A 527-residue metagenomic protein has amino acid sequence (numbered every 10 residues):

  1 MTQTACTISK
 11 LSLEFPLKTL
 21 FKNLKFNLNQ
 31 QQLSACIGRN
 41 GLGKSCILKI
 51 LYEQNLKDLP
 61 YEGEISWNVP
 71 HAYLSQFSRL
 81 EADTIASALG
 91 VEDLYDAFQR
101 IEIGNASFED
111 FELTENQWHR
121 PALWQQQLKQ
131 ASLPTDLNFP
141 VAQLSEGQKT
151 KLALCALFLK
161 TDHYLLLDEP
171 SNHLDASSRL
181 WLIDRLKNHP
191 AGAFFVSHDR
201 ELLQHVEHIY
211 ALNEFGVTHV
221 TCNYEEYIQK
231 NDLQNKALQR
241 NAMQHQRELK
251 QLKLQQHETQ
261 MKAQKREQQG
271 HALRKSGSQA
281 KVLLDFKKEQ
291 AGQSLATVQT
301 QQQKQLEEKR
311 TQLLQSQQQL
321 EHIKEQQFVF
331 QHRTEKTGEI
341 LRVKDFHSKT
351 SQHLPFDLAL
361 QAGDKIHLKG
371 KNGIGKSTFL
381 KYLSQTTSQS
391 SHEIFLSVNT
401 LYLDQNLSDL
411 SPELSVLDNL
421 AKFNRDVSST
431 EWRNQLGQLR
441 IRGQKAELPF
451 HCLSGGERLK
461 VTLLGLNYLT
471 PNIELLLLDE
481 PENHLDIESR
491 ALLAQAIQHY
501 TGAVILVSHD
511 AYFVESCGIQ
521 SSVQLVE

Functional and structural regions predicted by a protein language model:
T2-L11, Y95-G147, K230-K349: Coupling and communication elements adjacent to P-loop NTPase active sites across diverse families
I8-L11, T19-Q32, G63, V343-Q361 (+1 more regions): Conserved beta-strand
L24-L42, P190-A191, F356-K371, G502: Pre-Walker A (P-loop) beta-loop-beta motif of ABC nucleotide-binding domains
L33, C46-F111, A362-E431, H509 (+1 more regions): ABC ATPase nucleotide-binding domain signature region
S78-E146, Q405-E474: ABC-family P-loop ATPase nucleotide-binding domains
E146-L166, S384-T386, G456-L478, L493: GG-anchored amphipathic helix commonly corresponding to the ABC/SMC/Rad50 NBD signature/C-loop
L167-P170, S177, P449, L477-P481 (+2 more regions): Walker B catalytic motif
H205-C222, H509, E515-E527: H-loop (His-switch) and adjacent beta-strand-loop-beta switch element of ABC-type ATPase nucleotide-binding domains
